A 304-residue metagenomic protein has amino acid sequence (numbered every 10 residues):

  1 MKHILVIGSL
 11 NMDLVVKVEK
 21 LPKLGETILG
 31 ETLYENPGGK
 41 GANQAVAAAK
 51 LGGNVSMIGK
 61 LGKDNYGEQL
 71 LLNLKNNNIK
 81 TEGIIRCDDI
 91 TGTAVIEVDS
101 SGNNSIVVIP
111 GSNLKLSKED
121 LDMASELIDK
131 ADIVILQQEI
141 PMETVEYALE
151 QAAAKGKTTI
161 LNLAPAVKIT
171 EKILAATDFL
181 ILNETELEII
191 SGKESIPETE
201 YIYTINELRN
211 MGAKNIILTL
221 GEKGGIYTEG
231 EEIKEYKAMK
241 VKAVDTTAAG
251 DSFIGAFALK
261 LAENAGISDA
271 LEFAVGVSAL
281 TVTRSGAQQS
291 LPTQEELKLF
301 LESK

Functional and structural regions predicted by a protein language model:
M1-I4, K168-E171, E198-K304: Conserved phosphate-binding/catalytic region of the ribokinase-like
M1-K60, N65-Q69, N76, V244: Glycine-rich phosphate/adenosyl-contacting loop at the front of the ribokinase-like
N77-D88: A glycine-rich helix N-cap at a beta->alpha junction
N78, L114-E119, T159-P165: Short gly/ser/thr-rich secondary-structure transition/capping motifs
R86, I96-I133, Q138: Conserved phosphate-binding/catalytic loop of the ribokinase/pfkB sugar-kinase fold
I133-Y203, K223-G225: Conserved beta-alpha-beta core of the PfkB/ribokinase-like small-molecule kinase fold
